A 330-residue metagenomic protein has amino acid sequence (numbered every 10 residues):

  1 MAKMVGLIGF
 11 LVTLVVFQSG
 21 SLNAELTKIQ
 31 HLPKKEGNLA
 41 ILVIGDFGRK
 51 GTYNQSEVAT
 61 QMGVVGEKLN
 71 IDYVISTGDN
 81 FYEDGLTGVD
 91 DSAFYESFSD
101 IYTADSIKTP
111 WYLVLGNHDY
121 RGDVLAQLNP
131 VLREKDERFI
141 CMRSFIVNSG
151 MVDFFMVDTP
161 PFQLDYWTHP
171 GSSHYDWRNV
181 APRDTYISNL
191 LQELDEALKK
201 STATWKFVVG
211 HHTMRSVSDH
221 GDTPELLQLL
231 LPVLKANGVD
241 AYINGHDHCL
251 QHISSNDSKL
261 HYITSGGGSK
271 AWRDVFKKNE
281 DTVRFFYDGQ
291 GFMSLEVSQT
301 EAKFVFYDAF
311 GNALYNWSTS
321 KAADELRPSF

Functional and structural regions predicted by a protein language model:
V5-S21: Cleavable N-terminal signal peptides of Sec/SRP-targeted secreted and luminal proteins
S19-A93, S188: N-terminal active-site segment of His-dependent metallophosphoesterases
E25, P33, Y82-W205, G221 (+2 more regions): Extended active-site neighborhood of metal-dependent phosphoesterases/phosphodiesterases
I41-V43, V74-S76, L113, V208 (+1 more regions): Residue-level marker for buried hydrophobic side chains located in beta-strands that build the well-ordered beta-sheet
V283-F330: A short C-terminal boundary segment appended to hydrolase-like catalytic domains
